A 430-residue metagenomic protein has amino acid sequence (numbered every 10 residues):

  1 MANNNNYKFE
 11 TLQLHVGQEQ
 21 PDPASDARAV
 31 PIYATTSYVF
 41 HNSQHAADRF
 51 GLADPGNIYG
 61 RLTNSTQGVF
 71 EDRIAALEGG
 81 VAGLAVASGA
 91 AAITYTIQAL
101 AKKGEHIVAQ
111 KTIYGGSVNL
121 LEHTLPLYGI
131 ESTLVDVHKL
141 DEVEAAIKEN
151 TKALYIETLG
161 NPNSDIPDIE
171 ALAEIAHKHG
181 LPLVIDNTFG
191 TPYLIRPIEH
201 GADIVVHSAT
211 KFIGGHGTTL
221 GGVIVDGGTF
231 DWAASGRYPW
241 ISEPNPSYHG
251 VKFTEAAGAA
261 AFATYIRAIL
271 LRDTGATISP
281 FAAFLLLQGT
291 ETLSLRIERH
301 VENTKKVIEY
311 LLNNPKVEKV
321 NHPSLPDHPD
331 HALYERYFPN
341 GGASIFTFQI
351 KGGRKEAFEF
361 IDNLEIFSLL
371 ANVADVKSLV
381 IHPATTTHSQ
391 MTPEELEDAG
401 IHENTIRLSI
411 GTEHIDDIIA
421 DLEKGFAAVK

Functional and structural regions predicted by a protein language model:
M1-N57: N-terminal glycine-rich, Lys/His-bearing helix-loop that initiates the first secondary-structure elements of many
A2, E10, E122, E149 (+3 more regions): PLP-dependent enzyme catalytic core of the Aspartate aminotransferase-like
A2-N4, G17, P21, L84-N314: Conserved PLP-enzyme active-site core in the AAT-like
Q18, A34-F40, G228-T229, S242 (+7 more regions): Glycine-rich beta-alpha junction loops
N42-A91, G116-H123: Conserved N-terminal alpha-helix of the aminotransferase class I/II PLP-enzyme fold
L154, G222-I224, V320, F346 (+1 more regions): Well-ordered beta-strand positions enriched in small/hydrophobic/aromatic, beta-favoring residues
T274-T277, F281-A283, Q288, T292 (+5 more regions): Conserved small-domain helix->loop->beta segment predominantly found in fold-type I
